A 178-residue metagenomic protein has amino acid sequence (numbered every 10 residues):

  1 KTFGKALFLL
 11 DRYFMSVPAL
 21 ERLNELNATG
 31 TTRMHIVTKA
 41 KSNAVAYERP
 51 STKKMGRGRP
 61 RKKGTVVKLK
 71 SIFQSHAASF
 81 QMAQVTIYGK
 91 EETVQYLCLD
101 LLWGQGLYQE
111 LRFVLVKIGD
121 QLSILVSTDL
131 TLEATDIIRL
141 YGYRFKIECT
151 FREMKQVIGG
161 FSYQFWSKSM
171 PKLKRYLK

Functional and structural regions predicted by a protein language model:
K1-K178: Single, function-defining residue in the core of a domain
